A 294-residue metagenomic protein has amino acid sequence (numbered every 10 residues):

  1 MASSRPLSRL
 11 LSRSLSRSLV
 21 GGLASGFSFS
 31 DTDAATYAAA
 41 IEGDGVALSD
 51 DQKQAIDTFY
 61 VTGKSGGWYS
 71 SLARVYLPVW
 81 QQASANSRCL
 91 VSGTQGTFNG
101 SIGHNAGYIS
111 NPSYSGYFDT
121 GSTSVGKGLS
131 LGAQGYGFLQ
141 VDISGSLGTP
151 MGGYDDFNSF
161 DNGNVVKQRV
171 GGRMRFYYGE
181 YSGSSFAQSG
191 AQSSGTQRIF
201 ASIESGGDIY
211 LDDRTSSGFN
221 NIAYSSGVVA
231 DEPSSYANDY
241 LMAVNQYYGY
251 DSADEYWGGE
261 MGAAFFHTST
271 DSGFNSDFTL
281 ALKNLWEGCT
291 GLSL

Functional and structural regions predicted by a protein language model:
A2-G135, G148, G258-M261, F266 (+1 more regions): Extracytoplasmic low-complexity segments
G63, A187-S189, Y250-A253: Generic recognition of flexible, low-complexity loop/linker segments
Q95-G116, T123-S124, G128-G132, G137-L147 (+1 more regions): Extracellular glycan-interaction surfaces
G152: Noncatalytic carbohydrate-binding groove/subsite architecture in carbohydrate-active enzymes
Y224-E260: Flexible glycan-contacting loops in extracellular carbohydrate-active proteins
